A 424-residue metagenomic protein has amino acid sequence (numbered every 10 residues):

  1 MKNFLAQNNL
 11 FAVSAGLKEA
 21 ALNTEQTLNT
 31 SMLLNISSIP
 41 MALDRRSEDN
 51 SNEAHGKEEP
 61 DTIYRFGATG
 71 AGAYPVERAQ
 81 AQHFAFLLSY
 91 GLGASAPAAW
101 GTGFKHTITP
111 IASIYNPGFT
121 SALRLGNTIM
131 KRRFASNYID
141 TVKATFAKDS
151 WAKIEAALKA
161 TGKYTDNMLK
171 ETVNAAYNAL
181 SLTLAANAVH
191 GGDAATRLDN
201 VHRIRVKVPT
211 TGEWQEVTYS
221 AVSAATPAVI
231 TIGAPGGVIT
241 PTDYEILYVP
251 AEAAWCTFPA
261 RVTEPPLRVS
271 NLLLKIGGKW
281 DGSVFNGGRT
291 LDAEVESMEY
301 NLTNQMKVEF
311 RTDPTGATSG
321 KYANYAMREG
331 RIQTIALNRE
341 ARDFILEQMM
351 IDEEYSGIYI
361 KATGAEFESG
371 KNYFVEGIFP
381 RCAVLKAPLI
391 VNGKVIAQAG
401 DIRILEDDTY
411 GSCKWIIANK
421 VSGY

Functional and structural regions predicted by a protein language model:
M1-Y424: Signature of extracytoplasmic/envelope-associated structural regions
